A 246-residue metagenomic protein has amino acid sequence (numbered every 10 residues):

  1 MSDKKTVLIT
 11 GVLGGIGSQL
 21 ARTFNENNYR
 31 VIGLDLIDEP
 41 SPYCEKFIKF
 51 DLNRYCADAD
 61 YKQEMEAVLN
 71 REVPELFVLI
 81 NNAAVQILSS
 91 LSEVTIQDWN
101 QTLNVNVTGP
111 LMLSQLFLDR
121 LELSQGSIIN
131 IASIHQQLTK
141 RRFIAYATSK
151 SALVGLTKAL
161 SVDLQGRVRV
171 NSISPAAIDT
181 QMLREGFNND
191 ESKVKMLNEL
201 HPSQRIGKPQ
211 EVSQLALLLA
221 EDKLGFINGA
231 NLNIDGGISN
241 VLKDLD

Functional and structural regions predicted by a protein language model:
N82-I87, G237: Conserved NAD(P)H cofactor-binding loop of Rossmann-fold oxidoreductase domains
S90-L91, D98-N100, K193, L197: Substrate-binding pocket helix/loop in short-chain dehydrogenase/reductase
S114, S149, T157: Active-site helix of classical SDR
D119, S161-G166, G225: Alpha-helical segment proximal to the catalytic Tyr-Lys
S133: Residue(s) in the substrate-gating loop at a strand-loop-helix junction that position the organic substrate next
L138, N228-D246: Short C-terminal tail/terminal secondary-structure segment of NAD(P)H-dependent dehydrogenase/reductase domains
S172, S192-I227, I234-G236: C-terminal helical subdomain
